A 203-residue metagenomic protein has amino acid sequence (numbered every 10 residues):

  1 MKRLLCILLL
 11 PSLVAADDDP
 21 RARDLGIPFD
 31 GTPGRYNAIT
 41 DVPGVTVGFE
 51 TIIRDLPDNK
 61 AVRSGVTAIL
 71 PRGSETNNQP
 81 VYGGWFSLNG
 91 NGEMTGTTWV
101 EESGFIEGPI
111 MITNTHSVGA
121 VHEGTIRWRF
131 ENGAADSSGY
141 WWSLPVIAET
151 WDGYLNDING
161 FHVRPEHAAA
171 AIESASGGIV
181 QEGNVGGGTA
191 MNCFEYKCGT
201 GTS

Functional and structural regions predicted by a protein language model:
R3-L13: Sec-dependent N-terminal signal peptides
D17-S203: Alpha/propeptide regions of enzymes that mature by internal proteolysis
